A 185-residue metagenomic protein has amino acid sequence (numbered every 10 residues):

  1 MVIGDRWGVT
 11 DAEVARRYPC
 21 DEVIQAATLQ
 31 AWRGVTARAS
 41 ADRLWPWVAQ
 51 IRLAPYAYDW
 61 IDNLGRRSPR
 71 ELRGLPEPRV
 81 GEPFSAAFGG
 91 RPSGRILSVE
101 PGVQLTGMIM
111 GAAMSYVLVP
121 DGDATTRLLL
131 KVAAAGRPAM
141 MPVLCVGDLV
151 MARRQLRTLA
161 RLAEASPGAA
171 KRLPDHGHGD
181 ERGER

Functional and structural regions predicted by a protein language model:
M1-L75, E164-A165, A169-R185: Hydrophobic ligand-binding cavity/cleft-lining segments
D11-V14, Q25, M108-L162: Beta-strand/loop substructures that line and gate deep hydrophobic ligand-binding cavities in soluble
R33-V35, G94-I96, A113-D121: Hydrophobic/aromatic beta-strand elements that line small-molecule binding cavities or substrate pockets in beta-rich
A39-A41, E100, D121-D123: Short loop segments at secondary-structure junctions
L44-W47, I96, L128-L130, L159: Hydrophobic pocket/interface hotspot
R67-S93: Secreted/surface-exposed cysteine- and glycine-rich disulfide frameworks
G90-P92, V103, A112-M114: A generic structural signal for short beta-strands and their flanking turns/coil linkers
S98-G107: Short, hydrophobic/aromatic-rich segments at coil-to-beta transitions
